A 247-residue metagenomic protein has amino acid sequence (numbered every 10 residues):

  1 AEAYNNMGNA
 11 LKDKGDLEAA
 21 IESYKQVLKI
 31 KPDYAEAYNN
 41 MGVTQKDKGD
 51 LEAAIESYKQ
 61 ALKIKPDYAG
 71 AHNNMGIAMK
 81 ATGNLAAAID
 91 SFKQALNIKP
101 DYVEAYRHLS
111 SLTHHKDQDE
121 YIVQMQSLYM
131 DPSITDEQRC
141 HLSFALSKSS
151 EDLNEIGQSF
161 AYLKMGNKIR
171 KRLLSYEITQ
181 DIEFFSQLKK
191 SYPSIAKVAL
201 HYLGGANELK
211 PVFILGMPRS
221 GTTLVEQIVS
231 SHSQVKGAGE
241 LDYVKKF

Functional and structural regions predicted by a protein language model:
E2-D13, E36-D47, G70-K80, E104-S111 (+1 more regions): Conserved alpha-helical positions within TPR/SEL1-like repeat arrays
G204-F247: Phosphate-binding active sites in nucleotide-utilizing proteins
